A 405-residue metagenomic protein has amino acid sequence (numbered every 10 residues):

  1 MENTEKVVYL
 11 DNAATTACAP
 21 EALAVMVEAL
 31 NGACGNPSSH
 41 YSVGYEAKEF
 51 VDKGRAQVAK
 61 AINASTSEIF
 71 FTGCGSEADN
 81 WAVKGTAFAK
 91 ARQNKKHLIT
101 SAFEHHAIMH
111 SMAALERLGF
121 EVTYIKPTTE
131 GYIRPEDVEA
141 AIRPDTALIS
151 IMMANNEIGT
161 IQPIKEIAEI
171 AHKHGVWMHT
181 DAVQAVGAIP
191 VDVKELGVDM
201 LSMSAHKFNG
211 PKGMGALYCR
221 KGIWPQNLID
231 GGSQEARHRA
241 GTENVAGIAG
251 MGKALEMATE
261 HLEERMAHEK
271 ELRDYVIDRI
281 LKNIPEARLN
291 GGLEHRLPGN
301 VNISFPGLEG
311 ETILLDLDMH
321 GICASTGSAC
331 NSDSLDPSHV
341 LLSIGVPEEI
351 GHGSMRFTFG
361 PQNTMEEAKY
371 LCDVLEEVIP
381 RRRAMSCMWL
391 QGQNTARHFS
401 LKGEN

Functional and structural regions predicted by a protein language model:
M1-N405: Pyridoxal 5′-phosphate
